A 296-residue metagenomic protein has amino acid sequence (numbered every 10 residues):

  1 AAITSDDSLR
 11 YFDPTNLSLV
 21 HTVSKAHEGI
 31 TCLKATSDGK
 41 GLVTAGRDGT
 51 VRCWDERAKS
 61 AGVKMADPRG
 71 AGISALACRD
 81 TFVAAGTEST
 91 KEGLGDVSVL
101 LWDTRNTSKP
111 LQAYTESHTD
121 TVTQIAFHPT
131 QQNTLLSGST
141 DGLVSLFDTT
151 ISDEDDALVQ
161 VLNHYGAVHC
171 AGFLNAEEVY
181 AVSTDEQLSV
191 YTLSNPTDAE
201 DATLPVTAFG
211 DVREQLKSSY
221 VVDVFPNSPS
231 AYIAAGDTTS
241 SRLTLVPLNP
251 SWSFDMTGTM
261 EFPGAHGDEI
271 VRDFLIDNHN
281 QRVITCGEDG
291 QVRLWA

Functional and structural regions predicted by a protein language model:
A1-T4, L42-G46, V83-L94, L135-S139 (+3 more regions): Conserved beta-strand element within WD40/beta-propeller blades
L9-D13, V51-E56, V97-D103, V144-T150 (+3 more regions): WD40-repeat beta-propellers
V23-T31, M65-I73, T115-V122, L162-V168 (+2 more regions): WD40/WD-repeat beta-propeller blade N-cap
D38-K40, R79-T81, Q132-N133, A176-E177 (+2 more regions): Short coil/turn segments that connect the beta-strands within blades of beta-propeller domains
V182-Q187, G210-D255: Loop/turn-rich, solvent-exposed surfaces of beta-rich toroidal or solenoidal domains
Q281-A296: Blade-level signature of beta-propeller repeat domains, shared across WD40, Kelch, NHL, RCC1 and BNR/Asp-box propellers
